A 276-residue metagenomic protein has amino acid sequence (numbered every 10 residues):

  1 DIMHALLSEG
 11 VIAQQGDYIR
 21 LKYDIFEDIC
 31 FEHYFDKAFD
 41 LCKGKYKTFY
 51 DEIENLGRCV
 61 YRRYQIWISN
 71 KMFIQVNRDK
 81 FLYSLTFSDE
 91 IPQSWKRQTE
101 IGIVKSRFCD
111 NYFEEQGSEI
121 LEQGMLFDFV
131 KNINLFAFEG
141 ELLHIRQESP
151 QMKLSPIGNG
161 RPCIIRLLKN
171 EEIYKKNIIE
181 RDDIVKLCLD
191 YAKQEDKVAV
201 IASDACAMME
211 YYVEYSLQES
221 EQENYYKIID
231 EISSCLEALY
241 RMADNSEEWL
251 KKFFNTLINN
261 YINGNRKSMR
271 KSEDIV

Functional and structural regions predicted by a protein language model:
D1, D24-E27, I91-Q93: General structural signal for secondary-structure boundaries
D1-E9: Short amphipathic alpha-helical interaction segments
A13-T48: Short capping/hinge segments at domain boundaries that bridge a core fold to an adjacent linker or tail
Q15, F39-V276: Extended amphipathic alpha-helical scaffold segments
